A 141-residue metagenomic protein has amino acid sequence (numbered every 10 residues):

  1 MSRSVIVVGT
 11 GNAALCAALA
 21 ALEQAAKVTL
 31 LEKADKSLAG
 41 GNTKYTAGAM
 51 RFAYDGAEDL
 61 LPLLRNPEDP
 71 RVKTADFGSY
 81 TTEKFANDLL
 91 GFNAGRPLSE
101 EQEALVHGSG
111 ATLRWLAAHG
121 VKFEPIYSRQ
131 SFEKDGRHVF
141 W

Functional and structural regions predicted by a protein language model:
M1-P70, H138: Residues forming the flavin
T29-L30, F92, S109: Intrinsically disordered, low-complexity segments enriched in polar/charged residues with Gly/Pro, especially when
A39, E101-W141: Conserved redox-cofactor binding core of oxidoreductases
T46, F85, G108-T112: Generic hydrophobic, aliphatic-rich segments that mediate packing or membrane embedding
M50-L105, H119, E124: Glycine-rich active-site loop/strand segments that organize a redox cofactor
